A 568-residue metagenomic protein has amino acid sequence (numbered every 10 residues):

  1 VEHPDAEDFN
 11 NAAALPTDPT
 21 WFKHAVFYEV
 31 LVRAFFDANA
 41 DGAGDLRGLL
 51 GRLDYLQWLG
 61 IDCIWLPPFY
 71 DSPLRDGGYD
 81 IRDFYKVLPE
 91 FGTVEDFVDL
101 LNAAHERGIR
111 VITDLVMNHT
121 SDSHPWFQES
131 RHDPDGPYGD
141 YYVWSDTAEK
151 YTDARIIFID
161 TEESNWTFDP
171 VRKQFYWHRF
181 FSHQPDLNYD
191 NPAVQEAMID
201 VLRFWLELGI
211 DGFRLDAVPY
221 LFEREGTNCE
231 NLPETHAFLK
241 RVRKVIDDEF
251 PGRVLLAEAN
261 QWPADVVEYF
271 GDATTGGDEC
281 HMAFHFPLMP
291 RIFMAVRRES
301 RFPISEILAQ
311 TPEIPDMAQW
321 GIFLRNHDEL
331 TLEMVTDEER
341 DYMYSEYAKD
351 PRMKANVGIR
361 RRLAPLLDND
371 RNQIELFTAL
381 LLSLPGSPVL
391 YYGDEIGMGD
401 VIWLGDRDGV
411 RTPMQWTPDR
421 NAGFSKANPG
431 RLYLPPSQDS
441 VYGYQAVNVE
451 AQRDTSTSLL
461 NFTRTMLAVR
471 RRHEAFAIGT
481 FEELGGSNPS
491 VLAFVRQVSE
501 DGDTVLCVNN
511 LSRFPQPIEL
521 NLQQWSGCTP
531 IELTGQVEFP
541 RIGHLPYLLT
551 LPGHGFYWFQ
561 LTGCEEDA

Functional and structural regions predicted by a protein language model:
V1-A568: Active-site and adjacent substrate-binding regions of carbohydrate-active enzymes
